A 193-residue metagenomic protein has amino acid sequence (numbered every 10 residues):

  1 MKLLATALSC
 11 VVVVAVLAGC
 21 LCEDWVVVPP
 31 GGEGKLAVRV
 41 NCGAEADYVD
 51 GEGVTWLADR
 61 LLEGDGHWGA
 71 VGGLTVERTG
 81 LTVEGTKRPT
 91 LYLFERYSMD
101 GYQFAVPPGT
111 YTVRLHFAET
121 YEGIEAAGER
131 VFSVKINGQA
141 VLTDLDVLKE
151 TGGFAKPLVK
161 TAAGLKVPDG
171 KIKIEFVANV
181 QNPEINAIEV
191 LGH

Functional and structural regions predicted by a protein language model:
M1-A5: Positively charged n-region of N-terminal signal peptides that target proteins for export
A7-V16: Bacterial N-terminal signal peptides
C20-H193: Compositionally biased, intrinsically disordered or flexible polar/acidic segments
